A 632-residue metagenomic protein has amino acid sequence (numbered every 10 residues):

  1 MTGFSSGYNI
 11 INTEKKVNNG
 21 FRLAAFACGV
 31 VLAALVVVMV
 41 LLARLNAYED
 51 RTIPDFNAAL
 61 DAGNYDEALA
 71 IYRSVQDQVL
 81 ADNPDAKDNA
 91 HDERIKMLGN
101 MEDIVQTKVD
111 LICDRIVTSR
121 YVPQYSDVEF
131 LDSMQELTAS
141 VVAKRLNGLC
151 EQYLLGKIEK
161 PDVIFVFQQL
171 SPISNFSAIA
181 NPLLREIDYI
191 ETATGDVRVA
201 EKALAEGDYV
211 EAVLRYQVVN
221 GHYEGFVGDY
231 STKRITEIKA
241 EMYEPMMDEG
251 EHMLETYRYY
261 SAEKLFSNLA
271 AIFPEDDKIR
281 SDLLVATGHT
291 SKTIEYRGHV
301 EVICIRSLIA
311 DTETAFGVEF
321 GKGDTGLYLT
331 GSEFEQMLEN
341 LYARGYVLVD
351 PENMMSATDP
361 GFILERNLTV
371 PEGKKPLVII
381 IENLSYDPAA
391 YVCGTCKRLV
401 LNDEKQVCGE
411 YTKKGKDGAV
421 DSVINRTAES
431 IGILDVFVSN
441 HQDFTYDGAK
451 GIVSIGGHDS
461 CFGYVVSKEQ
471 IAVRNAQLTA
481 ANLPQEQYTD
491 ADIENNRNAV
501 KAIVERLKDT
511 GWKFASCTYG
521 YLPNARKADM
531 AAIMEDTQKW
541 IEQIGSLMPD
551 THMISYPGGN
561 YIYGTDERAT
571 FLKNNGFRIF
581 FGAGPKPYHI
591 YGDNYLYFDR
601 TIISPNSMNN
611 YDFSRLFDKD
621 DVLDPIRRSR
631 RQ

Functional and structural regions predicted by a protein language model:
M1-H91, I95, C113, L146-L149 (+7 more regions): Gram-positive cell-envelope targeting signals
V40-R51, S133-V141, N181-G195, S231-P245: TPR-adjacent "capping" and linker segments in tetratricopeptide-repeat scaffold/adaptor proteins
D77-D92, S119-S140, Q168-L184, V219-E237 (+1 more regions): Short solvent-exposed coil/turn linkers within tandem alpha-helical repeat scaffolds
R94-S119, S140-E159, D188-K202, I235-E255 (+1 more regions): Alpha-helical linker/edge segments of TPR/alpha-solenoid repeat scaffolds and analogous pre-/post-domain helices
L254, Y260-F266, F273-D277, L283-M354 (+5 more regions): C-terminal active-site subregion of NodB/CE4 polysaccharide deacetylases
G298-V318, G361-I363, V370-L377, S385-I562 (+1 more regions): Metal-dependent polysaccharide deacetylase catalytic core of the NodB/CE4 family, i.e., the active-site-bearing domain
